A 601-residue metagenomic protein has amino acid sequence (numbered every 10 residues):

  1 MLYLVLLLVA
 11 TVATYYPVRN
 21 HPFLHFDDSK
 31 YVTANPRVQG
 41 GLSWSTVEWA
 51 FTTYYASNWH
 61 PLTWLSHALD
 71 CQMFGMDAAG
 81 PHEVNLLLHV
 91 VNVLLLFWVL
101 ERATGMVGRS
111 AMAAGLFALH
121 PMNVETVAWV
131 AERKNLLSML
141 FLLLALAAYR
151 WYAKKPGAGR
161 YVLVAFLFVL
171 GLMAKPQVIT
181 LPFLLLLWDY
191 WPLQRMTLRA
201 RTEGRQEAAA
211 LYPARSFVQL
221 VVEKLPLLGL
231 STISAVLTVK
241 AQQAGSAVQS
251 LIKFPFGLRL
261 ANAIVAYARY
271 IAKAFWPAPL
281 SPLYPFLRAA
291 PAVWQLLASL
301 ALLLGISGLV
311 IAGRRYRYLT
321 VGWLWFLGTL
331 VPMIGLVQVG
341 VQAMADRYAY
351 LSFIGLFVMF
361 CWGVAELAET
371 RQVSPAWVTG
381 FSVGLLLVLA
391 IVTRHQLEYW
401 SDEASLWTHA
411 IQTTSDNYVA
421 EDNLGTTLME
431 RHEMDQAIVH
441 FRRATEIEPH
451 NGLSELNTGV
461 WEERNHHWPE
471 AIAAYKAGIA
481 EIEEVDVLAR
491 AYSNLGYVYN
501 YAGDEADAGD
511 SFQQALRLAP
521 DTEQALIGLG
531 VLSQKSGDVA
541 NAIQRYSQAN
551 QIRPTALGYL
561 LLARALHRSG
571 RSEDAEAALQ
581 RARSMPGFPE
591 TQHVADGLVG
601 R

Functional and structural regions predicted by a protein language model:
M1-E470, K476, A480, V487-R490 (+2 more regions): Polytopic membrane enzymes that build or remodel cell-surface glycoconjugates and lipids
T413, I447, E481-E484, L518 (+2 more regions): Structural marker of alpha-solenoid helical repeat scaffolds
Y418-V419, G452-L453, V485-R490, E523-Q524 (+2 more regions): Helix-start (N-cap) detector for alpha-helical repeat units in TPR-like alpha-solenoids, especially tetratricopeptide
N423, N457, N494, G528 (+2 more regions): Canonical tetratricopeptide repeat
E430, R464-N465, Y501, K535-S536 (+2 more regions): Register position in tetratricopeptide repeats
